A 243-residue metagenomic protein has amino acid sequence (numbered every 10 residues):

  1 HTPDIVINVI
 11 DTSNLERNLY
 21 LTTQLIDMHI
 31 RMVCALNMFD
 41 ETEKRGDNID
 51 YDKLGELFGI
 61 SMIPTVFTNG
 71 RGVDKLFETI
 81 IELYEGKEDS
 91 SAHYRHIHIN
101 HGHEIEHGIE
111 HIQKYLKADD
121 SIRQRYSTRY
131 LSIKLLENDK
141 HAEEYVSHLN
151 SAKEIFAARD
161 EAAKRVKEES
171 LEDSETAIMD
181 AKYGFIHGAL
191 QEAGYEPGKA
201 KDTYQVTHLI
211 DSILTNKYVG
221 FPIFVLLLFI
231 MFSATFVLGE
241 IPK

Functional and structural regions predicted by a protein language model:
H1-I63: Conserved C-terminal guanine-recognition region of P-loop GTPase G domains, centered on the G4
D11, V66-N69, N216: Acidic/polar residues at beta-strand termini and the immediately following turn/coil
T23, G70-V73, E144, F221: Residues in flexible loops and secondary-structure boundaries
D40-N100: Canonical P-loop GTPase G-domain recognition
G59, G86, H93-K243: Extended helical scaffolds that flank P-loop GTPase cores
